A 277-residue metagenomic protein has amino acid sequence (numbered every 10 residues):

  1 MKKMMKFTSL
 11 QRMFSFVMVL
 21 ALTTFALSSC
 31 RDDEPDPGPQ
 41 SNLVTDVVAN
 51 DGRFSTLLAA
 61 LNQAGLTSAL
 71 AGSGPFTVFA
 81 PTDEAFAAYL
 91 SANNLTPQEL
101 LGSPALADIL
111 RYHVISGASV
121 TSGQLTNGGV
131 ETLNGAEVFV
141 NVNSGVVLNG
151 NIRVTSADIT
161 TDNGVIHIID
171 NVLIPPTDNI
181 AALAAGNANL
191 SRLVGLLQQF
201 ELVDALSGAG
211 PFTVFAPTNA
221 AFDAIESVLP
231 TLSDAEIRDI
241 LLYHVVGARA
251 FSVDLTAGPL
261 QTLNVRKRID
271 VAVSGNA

Functional and structural regions predicted by a protein language model:
K2-F16, F25-A277: Mature, structured domains of secreted/extracytosolic soluble proteins
